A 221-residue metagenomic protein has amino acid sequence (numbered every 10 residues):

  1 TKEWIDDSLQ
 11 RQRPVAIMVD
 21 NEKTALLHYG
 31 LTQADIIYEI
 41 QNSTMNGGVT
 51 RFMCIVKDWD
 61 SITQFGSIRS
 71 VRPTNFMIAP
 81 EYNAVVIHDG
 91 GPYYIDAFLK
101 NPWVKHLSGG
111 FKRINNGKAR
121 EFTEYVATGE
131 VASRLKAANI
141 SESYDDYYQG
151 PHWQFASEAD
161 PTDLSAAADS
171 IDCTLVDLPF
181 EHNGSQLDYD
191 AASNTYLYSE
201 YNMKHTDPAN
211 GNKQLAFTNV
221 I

Functional and structural regions predicted by a protein language model:
T1-Y38, M45-I221: A surface/extracellular/periplasmic glyco- and lipid-processing/surface-interacting theme
